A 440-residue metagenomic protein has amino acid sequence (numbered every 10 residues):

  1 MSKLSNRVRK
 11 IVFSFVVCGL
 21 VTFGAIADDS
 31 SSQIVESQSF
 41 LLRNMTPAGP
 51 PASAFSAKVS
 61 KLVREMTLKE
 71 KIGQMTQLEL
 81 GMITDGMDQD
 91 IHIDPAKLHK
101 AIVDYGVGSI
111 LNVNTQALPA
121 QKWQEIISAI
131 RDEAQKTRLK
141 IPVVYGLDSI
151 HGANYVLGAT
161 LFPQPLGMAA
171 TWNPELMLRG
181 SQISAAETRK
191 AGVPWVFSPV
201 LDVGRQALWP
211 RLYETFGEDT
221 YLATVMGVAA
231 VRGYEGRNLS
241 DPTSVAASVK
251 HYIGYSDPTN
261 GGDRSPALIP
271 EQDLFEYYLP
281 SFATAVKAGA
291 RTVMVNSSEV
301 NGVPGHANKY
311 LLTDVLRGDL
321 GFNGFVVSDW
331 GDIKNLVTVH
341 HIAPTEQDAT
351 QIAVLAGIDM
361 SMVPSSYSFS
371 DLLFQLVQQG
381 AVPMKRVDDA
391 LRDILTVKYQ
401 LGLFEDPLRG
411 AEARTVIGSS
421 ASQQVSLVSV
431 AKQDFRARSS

Functional and structural regions predicted by a protein language model:
M1-S2, A27: Initiator methionine at the very start of the polypeptide chain
S2-F13: Bacterial N-terminal signal peptides that target proteins for export
S5, T22-G24: Short, intrinsically disordered, low-complexity terminal segments
V12-T22: Bacterial N-terminal signal peptides
A25-S440: Glycoside hydrolase catalytic-domain context in secreted enzymes
